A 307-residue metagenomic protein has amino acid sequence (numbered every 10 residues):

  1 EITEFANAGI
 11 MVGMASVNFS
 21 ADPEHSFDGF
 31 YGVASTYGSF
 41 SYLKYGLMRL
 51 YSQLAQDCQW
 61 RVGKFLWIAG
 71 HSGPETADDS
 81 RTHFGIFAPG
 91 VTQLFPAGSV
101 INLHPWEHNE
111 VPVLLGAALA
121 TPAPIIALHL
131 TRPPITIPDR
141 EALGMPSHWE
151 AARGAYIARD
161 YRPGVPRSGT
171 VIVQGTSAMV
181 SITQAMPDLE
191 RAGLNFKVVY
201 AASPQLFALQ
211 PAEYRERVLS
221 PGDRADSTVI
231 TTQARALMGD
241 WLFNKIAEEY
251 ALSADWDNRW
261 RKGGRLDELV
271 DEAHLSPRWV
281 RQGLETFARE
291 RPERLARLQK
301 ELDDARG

Functional and structural regions predicted by a protein language model:
E1-G9, A34-Y42, W67-S72, R81 (+1 more regions): Active-site nucleophile and cofactor-binding loops and adjacent substrate-binding regions of central metabolic enzymes
I2-A6, E24, L43, R61 (+2 more regions): Secondary-structure capping and boundary motifs in well-ordered enzyme cores
E4-S16, Q174-G175, M179: C-terminal substrate/ligand-recognition segments
A8-G13, G46-L54, F87, V111-G116 (+1 more regions): Short alpha-helical segments and helix-capping/turn motifs at coil-helix boundaries
I10-S26, S52-Q59, Q93-F95, W241-N244: Alpha-helix C-terminal capping segments
A15-L43, G63: Glycine-rich phosphate/pyrophosphate-binding loops and their adjacent beta-strand/loop elements at enzyme active sites
A15-V17, S39-F40, K44, M48-A55 (+1 more regions): Glycine-rich anion/phosphate-binding loop at the beta-strand->alpha-helix junction
G63-F65, G70-T92, A97, N102 (+2 more regions): Thiamine diphosphate
